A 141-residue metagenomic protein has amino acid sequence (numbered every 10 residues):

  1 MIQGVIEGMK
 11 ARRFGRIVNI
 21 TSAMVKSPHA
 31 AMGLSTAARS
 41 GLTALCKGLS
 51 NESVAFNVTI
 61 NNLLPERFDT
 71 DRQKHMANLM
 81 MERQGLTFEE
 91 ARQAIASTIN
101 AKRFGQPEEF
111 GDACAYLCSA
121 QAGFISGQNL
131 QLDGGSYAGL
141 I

Functional and structural regions predicted by a protein language model:
I2-Q3, K47: A short, exposed helix-loop element centered on a Lys and neighboring polar residues
K10, R16-G41, C46-A55, R67-F68: Catalytic loop of short-chain dehydrogenase/reductase
R16, T59-N61, G123: Structural signature of beta-strand start/N-cap positions in the alpha/beta core of ABC transporter nucleotide-binding
S27, A115, S126-I141: Short C-terminal tail/terminal secondary-structure segment of NAD(P)H-dependent dehydrogenase/reductase domains
V54, T59, I125-G127: Short, small/polar-rich loop/turn modules that mediate ligand/substrate recognition or access, typified
A55, F68-T98, G139-I141: A glycine/serine/threonine-rich, flexible loop-to-helix segment that serves as the NAD(P) cofactor-binding "lid"
T59-D69, C118, Q131-D133: Conserved SDR Rossmann-fold cofactor-binding beta-strand/turn motif
Q84-F88, I99-F110, Q121: A conserved structural motif in NAD(P)-dependent oxidoreductases
